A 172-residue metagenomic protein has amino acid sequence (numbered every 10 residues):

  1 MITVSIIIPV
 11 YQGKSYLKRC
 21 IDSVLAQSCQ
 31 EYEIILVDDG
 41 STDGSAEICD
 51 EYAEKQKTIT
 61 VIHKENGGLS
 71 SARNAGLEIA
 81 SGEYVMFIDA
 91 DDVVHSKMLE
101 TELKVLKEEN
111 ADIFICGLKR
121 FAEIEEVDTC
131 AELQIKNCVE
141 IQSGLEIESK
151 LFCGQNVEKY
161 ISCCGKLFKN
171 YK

Functional and structural regions predicted by a protein language model:
M1-K172: Nucleotide-sugar donor-binding/catalytic module of glycosyltransferases that assemble extracellular/cell-envelope
